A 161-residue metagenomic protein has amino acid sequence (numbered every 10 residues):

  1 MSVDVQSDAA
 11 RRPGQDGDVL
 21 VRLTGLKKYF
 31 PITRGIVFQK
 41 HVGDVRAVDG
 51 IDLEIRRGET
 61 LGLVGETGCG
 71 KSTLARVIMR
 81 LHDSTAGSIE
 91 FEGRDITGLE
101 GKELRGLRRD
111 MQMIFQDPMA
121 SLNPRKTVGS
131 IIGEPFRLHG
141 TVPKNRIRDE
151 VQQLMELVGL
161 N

Functional and structural regions predicted by a protein language model:
M1-N161: ABC transporter nucleotide-binding domains
